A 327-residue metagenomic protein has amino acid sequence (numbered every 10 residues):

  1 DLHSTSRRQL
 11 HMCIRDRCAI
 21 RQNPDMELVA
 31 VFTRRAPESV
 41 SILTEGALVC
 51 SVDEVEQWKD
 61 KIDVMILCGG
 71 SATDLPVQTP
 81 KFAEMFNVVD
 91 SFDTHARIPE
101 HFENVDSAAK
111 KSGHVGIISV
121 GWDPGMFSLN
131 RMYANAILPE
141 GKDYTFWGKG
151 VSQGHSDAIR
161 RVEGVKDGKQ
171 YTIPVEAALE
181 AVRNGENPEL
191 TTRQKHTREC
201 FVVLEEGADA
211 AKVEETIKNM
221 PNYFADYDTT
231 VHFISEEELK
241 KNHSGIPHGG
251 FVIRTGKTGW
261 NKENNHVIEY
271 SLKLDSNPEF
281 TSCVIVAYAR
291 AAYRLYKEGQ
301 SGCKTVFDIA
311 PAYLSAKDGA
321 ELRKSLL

Functional and structural regions predicted by a protein language model:
D1-I14: Single conserved hydrophobic/aromatic residue that forms the stacking wall/gate of nucleotide- or nucleobase-binding
N23-V55, V151-A289: C-terminal substrate-binding/catalytic lobe of Rossmann-fold NAD(P)-dependent oxidoreductases
V55-V64, A72-S91: Rossmann-fold NAD(P) dinucleotide-binding segment
D90-S91, G116-V120, F146, K169-Q170: General beta-strand structural signal in soluble alpha/beta enzymes
F92-G116: Rossmann-fold NAD(P)-binding glycine/threonine-rich loop
K110-N135, I285: Short alpha-helices
M126-K142, D157-D167, A291: Oxidoreductase and adenylate-handling cofactor-binding alpha/beta cores
K262, H266-L327: NAD(P)-dependent Rossmann-like dehydrogenase/reductase catalytic/cofactor-binding core
